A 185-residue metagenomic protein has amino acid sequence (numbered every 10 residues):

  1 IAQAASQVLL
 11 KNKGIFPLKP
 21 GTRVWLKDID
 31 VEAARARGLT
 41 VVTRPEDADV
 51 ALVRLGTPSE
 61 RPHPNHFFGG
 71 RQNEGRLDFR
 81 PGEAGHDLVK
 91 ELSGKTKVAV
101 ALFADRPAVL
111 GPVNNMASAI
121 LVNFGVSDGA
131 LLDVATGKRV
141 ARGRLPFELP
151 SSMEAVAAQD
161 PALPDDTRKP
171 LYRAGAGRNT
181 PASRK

Functional and structural regions predicted by a protein language model:
I1-K185: C-terminal non-catalytic regions of proteins with extracellular/luminal or membrane-system context
